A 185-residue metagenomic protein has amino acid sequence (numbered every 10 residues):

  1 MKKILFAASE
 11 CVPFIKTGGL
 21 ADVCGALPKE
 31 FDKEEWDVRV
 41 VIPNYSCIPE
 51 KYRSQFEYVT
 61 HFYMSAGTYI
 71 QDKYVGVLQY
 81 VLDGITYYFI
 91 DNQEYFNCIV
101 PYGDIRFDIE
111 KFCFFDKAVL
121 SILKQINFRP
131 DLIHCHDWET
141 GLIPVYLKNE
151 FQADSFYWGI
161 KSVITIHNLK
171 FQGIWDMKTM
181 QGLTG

Functional and structural regions predicted by a protein language model:
M1-G185: Catalytic cores of nucleotide-sugar-dependent glycosyltransferases that transfer UDP/GDP/TDP-activated
